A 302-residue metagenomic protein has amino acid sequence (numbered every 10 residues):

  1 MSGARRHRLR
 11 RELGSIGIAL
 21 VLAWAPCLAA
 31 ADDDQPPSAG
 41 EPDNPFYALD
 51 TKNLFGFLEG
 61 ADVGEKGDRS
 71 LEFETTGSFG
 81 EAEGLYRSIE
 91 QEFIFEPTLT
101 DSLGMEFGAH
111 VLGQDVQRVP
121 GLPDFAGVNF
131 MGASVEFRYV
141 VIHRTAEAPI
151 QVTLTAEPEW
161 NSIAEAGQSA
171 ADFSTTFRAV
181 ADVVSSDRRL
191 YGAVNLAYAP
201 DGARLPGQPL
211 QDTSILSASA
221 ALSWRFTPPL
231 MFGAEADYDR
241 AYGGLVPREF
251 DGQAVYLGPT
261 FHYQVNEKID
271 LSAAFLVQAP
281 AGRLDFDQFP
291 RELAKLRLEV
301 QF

Functional and structural regions predicted by a protein language model:
M1-Y47: Cleavable N-terminal export/targeting peptides
A31-F302: Transmembrane beta-barrel domains of Gram-negative outer membranes and organellar outer membranes
